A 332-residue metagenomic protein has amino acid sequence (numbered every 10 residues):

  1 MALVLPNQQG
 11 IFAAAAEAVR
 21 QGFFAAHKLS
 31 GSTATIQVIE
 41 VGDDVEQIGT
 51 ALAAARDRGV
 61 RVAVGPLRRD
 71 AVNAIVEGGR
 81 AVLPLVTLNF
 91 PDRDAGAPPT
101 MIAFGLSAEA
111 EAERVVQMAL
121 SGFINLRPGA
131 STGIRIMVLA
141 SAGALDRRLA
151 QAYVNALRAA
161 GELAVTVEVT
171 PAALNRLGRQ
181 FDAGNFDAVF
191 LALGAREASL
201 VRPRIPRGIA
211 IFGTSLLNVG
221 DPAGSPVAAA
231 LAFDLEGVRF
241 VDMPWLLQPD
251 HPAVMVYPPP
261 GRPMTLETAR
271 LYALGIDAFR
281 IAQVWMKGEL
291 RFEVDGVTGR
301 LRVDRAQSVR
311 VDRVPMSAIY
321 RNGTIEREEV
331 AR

Functional and structural regions predicted by a protein language model:
L3-Q21: Extracytoplasmic "Venus flytrap"
L5-Q8, E40-G42, G65-R68, L106 (+5 more regions): Structural motif
A14-A18, L29-A95: Beta-alpha junction/loop-to-helix N-cap segments that form part of ligand/metal-binding clefts
F23, L29-G42, P98-I102, R135-L139 (+1 more regions): Short beta-strand elements in bilobed, periplasmic/extracellular small-molecule ligand-binding domains
A34-A54, A112-R114, R148, T170-A183: Structural motif
R61-L139, G143-A152, R158-L163, T214 (+2 more regions): Extracytoplasmic ligand/sensor domains, especially the bilobed periplasmic-binding protein
E162-L163, R202-I276, M286-K287: Extracellular/periplasmic periplasmic-binding protein-like sensory domains
Y257-E329: Segments of small-molecule ligand-sensing domains
